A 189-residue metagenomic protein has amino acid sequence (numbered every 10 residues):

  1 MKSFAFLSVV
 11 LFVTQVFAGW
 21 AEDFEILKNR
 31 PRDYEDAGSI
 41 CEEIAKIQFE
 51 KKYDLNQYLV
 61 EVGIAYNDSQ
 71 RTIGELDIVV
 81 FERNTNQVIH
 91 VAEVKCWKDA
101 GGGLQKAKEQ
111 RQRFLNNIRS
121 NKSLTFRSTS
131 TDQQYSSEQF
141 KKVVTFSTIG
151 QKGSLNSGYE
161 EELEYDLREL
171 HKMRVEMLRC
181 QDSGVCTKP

Functional and structural regions predicted by a protein language model:
M1-V9: Sec-dependent signal peptide recognition, specifically the positively charged N-region followed immediately by
V13-V16: N-terminal signal peptide c-region/cleavage motif recognized by signal peptidases
A18-P189: Intrinsically disordered, low-complexity Ser/Thr/Pro/Gly-rich regulatory segments
